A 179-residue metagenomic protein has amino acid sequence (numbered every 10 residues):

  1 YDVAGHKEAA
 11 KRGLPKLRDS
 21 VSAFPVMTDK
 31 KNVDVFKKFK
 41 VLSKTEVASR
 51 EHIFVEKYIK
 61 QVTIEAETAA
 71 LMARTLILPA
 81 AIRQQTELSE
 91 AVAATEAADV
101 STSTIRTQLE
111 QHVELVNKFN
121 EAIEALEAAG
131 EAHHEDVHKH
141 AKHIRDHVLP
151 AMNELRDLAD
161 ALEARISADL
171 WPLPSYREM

Functional and structural regions predicted by a protein language model:
Y1-M179: C-terminal amphipathic alpha-helical interaction region
